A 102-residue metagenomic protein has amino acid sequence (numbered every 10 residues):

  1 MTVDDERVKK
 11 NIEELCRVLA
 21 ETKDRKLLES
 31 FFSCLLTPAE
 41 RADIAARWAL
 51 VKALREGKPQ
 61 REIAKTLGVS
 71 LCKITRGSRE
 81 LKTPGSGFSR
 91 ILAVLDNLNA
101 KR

Functional and structural regions predicted by a protein language model:
M1-T22: General nucleic-acid-binding
N11-L15, F31, A49: A general alpha-helix detector
T22-K26, P38, G57: Residues at alpha-helix boundaries and the short loops/turns that link adjacent helices
L27-A46, R102: Short, Lys/Arg-enriched anionic-surface-contact patches
I44-K58: Short, amphipathic alpha-helical "recognition" segments used to contact nucleic acids or chromatin
E62-L67: Short alpha-helical "recognition helix" segments of helix-turn-helix
L71-L95: C-terminal structural segments of small proteins and small subunits
N97-A100: Short, C-terminally biased terminal segments at protein or domain edges
